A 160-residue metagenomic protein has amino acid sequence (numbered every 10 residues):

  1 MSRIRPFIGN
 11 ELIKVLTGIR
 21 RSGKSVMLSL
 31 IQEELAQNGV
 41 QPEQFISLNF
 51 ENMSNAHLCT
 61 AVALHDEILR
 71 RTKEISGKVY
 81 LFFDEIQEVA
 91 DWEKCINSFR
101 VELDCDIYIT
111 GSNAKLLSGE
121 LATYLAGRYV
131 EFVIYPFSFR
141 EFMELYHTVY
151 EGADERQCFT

Functional and structural regions predicted by a protein language model:
M1-E11: Pre-Walker A adenine-sensing motif
L16: Hydrophobic anchor at the beta1->P-loop junction of P-loop NTPases
R20-R21: Walker A (P-loop) phosphate-binding loop of P-loop NTPases
K24: Conserved lysine of the Walker
M27, I31: Hydrophobic positions on the alpha1 helix immediately C-terminal to the Walker A/P-loop
I46-V79: Short glycine-rich substrate-engagement loop in P-loop NTPases that contacts/grips substrate
D106-S112, V133, F142: Structural recognition of the conserved hydrophobic beta-strand(s) that form the central parallel beta-sheet of P-loop
G119-T160: Interdomain motor-coupling "hinge/lid" segment immediately C-terminal to the ATP-binding subdomain of NTP-driven enzymes
